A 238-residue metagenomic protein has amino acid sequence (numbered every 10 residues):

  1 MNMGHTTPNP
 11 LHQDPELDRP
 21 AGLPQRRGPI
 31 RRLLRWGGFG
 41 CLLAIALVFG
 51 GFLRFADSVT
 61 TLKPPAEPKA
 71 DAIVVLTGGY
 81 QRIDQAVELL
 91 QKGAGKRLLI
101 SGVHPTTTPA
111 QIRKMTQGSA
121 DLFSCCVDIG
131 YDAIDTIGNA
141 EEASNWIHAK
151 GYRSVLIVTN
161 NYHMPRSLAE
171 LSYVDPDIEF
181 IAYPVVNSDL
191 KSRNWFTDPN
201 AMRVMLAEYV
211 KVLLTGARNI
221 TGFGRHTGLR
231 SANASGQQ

Functional and structural regions predicted by a protein language model:
M1-L33: N-terminal Lys/Arg-rich, disordered targeting/topogenic segments
N2-P10, L53-P199: A structural signal for short, hydrophobic/glycine-enriched beta-strand patches
A21-K63: N-terminal type II signal-anchor transmembrane helix that functions as the membrane-insertion/stop-transfer segment
R32-R35, R82, R166, K211: Basic side chains
G50-D57, A86, L213-I220: Structural signature of transmembrane alpha-helix termini at the membrane-water interface
A70, G222-Q238: Short linear elements at protein peripheries
D198-G228: A transmembrane-helix-recognition feature enriched in membrane-embedded lipid enzymes and envelope glyco-/phospholipid
